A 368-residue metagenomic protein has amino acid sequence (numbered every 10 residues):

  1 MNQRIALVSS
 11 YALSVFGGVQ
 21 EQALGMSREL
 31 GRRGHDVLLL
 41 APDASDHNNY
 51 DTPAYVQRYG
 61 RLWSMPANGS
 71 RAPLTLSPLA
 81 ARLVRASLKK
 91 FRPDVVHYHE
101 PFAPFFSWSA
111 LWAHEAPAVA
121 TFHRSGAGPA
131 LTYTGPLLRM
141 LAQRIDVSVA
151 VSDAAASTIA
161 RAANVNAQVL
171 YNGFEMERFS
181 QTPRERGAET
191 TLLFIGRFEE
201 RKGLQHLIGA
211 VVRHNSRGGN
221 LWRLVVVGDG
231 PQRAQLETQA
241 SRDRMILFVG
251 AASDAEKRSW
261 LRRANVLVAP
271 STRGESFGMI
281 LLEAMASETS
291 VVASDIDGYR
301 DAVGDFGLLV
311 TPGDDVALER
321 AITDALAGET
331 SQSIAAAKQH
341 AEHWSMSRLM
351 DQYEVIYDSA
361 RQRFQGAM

Functional and structural regions predicted by a protein language model:
S9-F16, L24, R28-P78: N-terminal strand-loop element at the rim of the active site of nucleotide-sugar-dependent glycosyltransferases
R33, S331-S359: A charged, aromatic-enriched C-terminal amphipathic alpha-helix characteristic of glycosyltransferases across folds
D43, A154, G173: Carbohydrate-associated surface elements
S157-A160, Y171-E189, S259: Acidic anion/phosphate-binding donor-loop and adjacent secondary structure in glycosyltransferase catalytic cores
P183-V212: Conserved donor-binding/catalytic core segment of Leloir-type glycosyltransferases
A234-A255: Nucleotide-activated donor-binding/catalytic signature segment of Leloir-type glycosyltransferases, i.e., the conserved
S290-A293: Short hydrophobic beta-strand element within catalytic cores of glycosyltransferases and related nucleotide-activated
L308-V316, T323-E329: Conserved acidic donor-binding segment of nucleotide-sugar-dependent glycosyltransferases
